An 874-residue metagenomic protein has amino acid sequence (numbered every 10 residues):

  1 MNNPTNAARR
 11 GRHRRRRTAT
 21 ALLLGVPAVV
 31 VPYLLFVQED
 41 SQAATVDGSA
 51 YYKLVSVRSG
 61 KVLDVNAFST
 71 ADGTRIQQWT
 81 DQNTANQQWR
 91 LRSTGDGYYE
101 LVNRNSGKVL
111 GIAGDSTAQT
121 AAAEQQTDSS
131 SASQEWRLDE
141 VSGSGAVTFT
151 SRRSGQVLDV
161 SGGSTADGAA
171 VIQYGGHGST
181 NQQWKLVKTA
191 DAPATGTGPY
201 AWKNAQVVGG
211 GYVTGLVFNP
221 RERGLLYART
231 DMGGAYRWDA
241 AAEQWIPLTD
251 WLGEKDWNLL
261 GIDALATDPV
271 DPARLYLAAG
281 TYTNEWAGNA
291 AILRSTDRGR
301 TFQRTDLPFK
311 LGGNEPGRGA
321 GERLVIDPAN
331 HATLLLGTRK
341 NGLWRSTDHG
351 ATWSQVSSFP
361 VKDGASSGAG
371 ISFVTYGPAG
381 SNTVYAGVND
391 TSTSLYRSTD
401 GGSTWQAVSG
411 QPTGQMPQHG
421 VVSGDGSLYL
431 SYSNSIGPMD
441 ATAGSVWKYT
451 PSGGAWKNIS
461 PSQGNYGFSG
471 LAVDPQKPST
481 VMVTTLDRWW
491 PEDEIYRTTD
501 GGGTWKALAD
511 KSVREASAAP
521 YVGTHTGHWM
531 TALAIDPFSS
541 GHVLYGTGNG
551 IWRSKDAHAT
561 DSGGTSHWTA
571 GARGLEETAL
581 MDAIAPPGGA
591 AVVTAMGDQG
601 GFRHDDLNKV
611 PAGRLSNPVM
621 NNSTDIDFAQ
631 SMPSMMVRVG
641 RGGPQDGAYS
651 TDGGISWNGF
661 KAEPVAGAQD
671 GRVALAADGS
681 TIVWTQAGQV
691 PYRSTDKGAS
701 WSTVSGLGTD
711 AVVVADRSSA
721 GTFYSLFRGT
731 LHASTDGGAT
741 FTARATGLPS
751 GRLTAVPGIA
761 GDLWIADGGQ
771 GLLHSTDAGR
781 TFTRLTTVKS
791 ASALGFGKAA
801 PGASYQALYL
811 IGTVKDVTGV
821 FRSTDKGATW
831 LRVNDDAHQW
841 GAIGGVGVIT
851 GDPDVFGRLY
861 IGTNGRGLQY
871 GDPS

Functional and structural regions predicted by a protein language model:
N2-T5, G11, R15-R17, L22-A43 (+1 more regions): Extracellular glycan-interacting surfaces
A19-T20, L24-Y33, A44-A192: Lectin-like carbohydrate-binding module/patch detector with strong preference for beta-trefoil
